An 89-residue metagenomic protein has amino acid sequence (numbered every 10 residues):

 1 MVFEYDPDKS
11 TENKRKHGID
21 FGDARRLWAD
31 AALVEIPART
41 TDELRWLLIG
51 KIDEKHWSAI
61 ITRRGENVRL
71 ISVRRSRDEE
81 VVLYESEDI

Functional and structural regions predicted by a protein language model:
M1-I89: Ribonuclease/tRNase effector modules and their secretory precursors
